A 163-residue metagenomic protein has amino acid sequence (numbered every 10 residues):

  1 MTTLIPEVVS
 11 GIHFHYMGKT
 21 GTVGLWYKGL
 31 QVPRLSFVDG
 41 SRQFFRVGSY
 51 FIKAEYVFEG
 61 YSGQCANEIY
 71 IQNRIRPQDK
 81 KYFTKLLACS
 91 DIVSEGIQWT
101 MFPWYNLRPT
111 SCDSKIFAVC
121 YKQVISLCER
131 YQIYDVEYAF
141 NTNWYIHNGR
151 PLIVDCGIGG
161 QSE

Functional and structural regions predicted by a protein language model:
M1-P33: Juxta-kinase regulatory segment immediately upstream of eukaryotic protein kinase catalytic domains
G24-L25, R42-V47, L86-D91, W144: Short, exposed beta-strand/loop patches in secreted or surface proteins that constitute
K28-R74: ATP-binding glycine-rich loop module of kinase domains
D39-G40, I97, A139-T142: Short, surface-exposed coil-to-beta transition loops
F45-S49, W104, H147: Active-site beta-strand termini and strand-to-loop segments that position acidic
A54-Y56, R76-Y121: Conserved structural core of kinase catalytic domains
S126-Y134: Protein kinase catalytic-loop region centered on the HRD/HxD motif
Y134-E163: Catalytic activation segment of kinase domains across protein kinase-like and atypical kinase folds
